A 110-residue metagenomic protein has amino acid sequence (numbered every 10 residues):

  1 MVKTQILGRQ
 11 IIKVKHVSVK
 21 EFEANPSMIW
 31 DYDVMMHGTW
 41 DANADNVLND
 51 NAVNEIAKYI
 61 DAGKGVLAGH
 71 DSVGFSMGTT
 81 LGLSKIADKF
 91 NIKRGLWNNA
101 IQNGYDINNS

Functional and structural regions predicted by a protein language model:
M1-D41, M77, L96-N98: Aromatic-Pro/Gly-enriched surface loop or interdomain linker that acts as a lid/target-recognition segment
D41-S110: A glycine-rich, often tryptophan-bearing local segment used as a flexible ligand/cofactor-contacting loop or short
